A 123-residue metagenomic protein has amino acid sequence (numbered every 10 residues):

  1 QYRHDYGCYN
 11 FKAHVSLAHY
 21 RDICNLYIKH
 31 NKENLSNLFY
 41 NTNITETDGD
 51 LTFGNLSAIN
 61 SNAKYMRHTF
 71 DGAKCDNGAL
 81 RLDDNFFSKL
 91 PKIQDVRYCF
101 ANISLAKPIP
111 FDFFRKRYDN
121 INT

Functional and structural regions predicted by a protein language model:
Q1-T123: Solvent-exposed loop and capping/linker segments of extracellular ligand-binding repeat ectodomains
